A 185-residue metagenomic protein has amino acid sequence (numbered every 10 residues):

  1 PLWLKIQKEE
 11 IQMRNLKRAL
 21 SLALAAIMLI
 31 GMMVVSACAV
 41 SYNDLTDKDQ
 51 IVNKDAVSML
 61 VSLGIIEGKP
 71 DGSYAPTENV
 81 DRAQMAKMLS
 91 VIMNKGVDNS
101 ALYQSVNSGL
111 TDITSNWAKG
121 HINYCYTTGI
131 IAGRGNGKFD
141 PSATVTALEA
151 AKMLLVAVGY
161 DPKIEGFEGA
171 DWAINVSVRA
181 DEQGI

Functional and structural regions predicted by a protein language model:
P1-Q12, S58: Short, Lys/Arg-enriched N-terminal segments with co-localized hydrophobic residues within the first ~10-30 amino acids
E10-K54, E67-K119, T128-L148, L154-I185: Feature responds to low-complexity, polar/acidic, surface-exposed segments characteristic of secreted/exported proteins
V57-I66: Mature N-terminal segment immediately following signal peptide/propeptide cleavage in secreted/periplasmic
M59-L60, C125, A180: PEST-like intrinsically disordered low-complexity regions enriched in serine, proline, threonine and acidic/polar
